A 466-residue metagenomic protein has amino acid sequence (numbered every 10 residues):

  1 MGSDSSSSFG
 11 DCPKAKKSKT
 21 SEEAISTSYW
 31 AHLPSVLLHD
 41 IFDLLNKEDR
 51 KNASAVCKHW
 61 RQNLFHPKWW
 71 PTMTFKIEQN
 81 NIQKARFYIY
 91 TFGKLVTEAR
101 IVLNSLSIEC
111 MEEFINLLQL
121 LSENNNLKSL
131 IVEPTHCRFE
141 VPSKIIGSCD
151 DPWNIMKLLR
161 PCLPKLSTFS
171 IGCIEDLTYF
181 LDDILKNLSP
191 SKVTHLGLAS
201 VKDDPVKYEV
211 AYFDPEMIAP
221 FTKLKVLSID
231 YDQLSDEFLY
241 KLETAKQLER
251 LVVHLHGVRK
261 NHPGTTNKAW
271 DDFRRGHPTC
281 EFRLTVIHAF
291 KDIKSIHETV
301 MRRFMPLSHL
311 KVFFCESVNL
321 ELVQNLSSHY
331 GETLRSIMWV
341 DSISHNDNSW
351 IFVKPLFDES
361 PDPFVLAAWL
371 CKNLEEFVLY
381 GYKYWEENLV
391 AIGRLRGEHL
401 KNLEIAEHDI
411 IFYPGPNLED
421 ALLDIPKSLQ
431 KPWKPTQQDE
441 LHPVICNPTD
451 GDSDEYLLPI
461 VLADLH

Functional and structural regions predicted by a protein language model:
M1-H466: The conserved beta-strand core of Leucine-Rich Repeat
